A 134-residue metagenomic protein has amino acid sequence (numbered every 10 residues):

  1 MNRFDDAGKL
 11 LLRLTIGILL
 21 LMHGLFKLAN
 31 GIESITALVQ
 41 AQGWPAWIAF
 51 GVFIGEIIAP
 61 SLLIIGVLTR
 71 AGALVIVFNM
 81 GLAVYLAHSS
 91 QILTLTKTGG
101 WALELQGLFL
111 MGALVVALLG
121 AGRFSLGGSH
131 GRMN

Functional and structural regions predicted by a protein language model:
M1-A29, A46-I54, I58-N134: Extended, low-polarity transmembrane helix blocks
A29-A46: Membrane-interface interhelical connector segments
